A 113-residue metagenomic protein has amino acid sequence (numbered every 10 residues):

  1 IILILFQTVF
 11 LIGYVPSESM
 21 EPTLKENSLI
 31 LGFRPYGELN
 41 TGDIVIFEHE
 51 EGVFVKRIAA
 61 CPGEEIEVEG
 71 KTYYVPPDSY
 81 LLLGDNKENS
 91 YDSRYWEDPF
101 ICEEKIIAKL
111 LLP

Functional and structural regions predicted by a protein language model:
I1-P113: Extended hydrophobic leader/signal-anchor segments used for secretion and membrane insertion
